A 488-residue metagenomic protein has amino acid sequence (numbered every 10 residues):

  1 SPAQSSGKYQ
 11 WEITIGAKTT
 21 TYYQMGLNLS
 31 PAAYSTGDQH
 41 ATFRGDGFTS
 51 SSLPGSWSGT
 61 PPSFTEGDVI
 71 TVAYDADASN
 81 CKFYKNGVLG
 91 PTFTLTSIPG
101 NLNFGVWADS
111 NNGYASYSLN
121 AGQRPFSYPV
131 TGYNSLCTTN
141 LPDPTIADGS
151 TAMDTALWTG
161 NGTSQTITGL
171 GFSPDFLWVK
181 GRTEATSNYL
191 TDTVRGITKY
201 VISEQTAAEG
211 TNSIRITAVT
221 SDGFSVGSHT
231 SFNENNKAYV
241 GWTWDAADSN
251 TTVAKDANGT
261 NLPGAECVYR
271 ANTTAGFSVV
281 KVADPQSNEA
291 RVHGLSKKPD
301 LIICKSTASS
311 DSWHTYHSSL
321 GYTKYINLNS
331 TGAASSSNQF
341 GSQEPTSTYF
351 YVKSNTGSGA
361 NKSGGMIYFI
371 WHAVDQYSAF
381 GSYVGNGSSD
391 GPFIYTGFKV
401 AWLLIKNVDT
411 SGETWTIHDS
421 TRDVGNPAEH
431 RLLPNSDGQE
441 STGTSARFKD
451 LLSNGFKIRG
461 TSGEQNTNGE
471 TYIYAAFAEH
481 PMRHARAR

Functional and structural regions predicted by a protein language model:
S1-K8, G16-K18, S30-R488: Surface-exposed molecular-recognition determinants
W11: Catalytic cores of Mg2+-dependent Asp-rich isoprenoid enzymes
T21-Y22: Conserved "boundary/linchpin" sites in short secondary-structure elements
M25-G26: A sequence-level detector for low-complexity, Ser/Thr- and acidic-rich stretches
